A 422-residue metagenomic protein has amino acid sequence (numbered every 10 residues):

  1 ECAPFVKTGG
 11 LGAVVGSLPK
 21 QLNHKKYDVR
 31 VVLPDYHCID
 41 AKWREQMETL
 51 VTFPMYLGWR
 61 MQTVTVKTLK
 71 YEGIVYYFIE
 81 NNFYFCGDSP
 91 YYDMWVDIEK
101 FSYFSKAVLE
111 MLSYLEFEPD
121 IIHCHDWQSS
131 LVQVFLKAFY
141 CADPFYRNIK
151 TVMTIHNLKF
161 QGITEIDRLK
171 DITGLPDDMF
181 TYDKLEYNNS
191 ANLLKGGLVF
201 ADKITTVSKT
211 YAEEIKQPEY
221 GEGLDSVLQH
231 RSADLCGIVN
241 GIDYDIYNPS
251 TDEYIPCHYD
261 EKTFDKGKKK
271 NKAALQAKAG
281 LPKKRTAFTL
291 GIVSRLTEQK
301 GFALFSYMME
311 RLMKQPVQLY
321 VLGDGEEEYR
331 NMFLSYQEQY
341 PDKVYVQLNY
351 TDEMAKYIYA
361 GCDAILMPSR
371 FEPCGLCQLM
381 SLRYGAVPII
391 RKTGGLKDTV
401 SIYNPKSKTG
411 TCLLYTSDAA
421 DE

Functional and structural regions predicted by a protein language model:
E1-T8, L33-D35, G291-S294: Nucleotide-activated donor-dependent transferases that construct or modify glycoconjugates
D35-L115, V239-N240, Y244-D252, C257-H258: A conserved catalytic-core segment of Leloir-type glycosyltransferases
Y71-W127, I172-G196, D265-K278, P282-R285: Conserved nucleotide-sugar donor-binding subdomain of glycosyltransferases
D202, A360-E372: Acidic donor-binding loop of glycosyltransferase active sites
T297-E310: A conserved mid-protein helix/loop that constitutes part of the nucleotide-sugar donor-binding site
Y320-A355: Nucleotide-activated donor-binding/catalytic signature segment of Leloir-type glycosyltransferases, i.e., the conserved
V387-R391, L396-K397: Short hydrophobic beta-strand element within catalytic cores of glycosyltransferases and related nucleotide-activated
Y415-E422: Conserved small/polar residues in nucleotide/adenosyl-binding loops
